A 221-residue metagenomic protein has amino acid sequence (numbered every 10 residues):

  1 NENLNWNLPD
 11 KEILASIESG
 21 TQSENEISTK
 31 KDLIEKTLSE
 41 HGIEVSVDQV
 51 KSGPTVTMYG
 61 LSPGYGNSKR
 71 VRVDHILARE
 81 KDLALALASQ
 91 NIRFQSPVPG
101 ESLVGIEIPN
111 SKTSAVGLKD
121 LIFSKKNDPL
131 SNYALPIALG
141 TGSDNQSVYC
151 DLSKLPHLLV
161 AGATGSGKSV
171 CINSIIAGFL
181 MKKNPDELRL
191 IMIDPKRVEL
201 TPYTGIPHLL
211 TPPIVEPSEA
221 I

Functional and structural regions predicted by a protein language model:
N1-Q49: Charged, low-hydrophobicity low-complexity segments
N3-W6, L85, S96-L103, E107 (+1 more regions): P-loop NTPase catalytic phosphate-binding loop
K11-S23, G60-S68, P156-G162, G205-I214: Short hinge/gating elements
T21-S28, N67-A78, V160-S169, I214-I221: Ordered, soluble secondary-structure elements with a strong preference for glycine-centered loop motifs and nearby
K30-L38, V73-N91, I175-A177: Short, non-transmembrane amphipathic alpha-helical segments
H41-K51, Q90-P97, L188-R189: Short beta-strand elements
G42-G66: Short edge beta-strands and adjacent turn/loop segments
I76-L121: Interdomain "pre-motor" coupling segment immediately N-terminal to P-loop NTPase/helicase cores
